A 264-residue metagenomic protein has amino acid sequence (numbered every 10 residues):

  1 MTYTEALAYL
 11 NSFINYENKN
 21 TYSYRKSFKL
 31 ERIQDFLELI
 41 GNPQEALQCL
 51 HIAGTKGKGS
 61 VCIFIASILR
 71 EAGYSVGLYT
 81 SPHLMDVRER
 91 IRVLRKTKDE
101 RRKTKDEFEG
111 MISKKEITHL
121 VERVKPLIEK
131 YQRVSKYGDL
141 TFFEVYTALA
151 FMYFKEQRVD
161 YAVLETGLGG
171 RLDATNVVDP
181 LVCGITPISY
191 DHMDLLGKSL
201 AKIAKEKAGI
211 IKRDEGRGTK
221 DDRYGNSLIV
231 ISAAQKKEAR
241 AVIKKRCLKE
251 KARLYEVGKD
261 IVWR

Functional and structural regions predicted by a protein language model:
M1-G54, V61-I63, S67-A72, Y79 (+1 more regions): Short functional linear segments
T4, L30, R88, R240-K244: Short, surface-exposed alpha-helical segments at coil->helix boundaries
S12-N15, K19, E38-N42, E122-R133 (+2 more regions): Generic secondary-structure signature for well-ordered alpha-helical cores
Y24-K26, E38-E45, E71-K98, R102-V178 (+2 more regions): ATP-dependent carboxylate-amine ligase catalytic core
C49-H51, V76-L78, V177, C183 (+1 more regions): Conserved beta-strand scaffold positions in the cores of enzyme catalytic domains, especially in NTP/NDP-utilizing
G54, F143, S232-Q235: Glycine- and other small-residue-rich loops at beta-strand/loop junctions that grip anionic moieties
I65, A150, I243: Aromatic/hydrophobic pocket-lining residues that form π-stacking "cages" and hydrophobic walls in ligand
K96, K103, Y131-S135, E156-D160 (+2 more regions): Acidic, Mg2+-coordinating active-site environments of NTP-dependent enzymes
